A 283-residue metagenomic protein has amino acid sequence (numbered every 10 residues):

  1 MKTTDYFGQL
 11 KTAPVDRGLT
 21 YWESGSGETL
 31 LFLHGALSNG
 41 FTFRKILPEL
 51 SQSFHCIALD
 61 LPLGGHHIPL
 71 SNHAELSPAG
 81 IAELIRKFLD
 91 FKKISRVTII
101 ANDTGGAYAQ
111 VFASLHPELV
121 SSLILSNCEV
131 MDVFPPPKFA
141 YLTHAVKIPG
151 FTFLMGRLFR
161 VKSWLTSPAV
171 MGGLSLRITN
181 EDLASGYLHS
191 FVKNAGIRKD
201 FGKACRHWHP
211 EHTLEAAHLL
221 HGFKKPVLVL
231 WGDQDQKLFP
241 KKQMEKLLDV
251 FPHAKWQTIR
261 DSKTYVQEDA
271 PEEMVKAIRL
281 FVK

Functional and structural regions predicted by a protein language model:
D5-L10, L19-W22, F41, I57 (+4 more regions): Flexible "cap/lid" subdomain of the alpha/beta-hydrolase fold that forms the substrate-access gate
V15, G25-G27, K93: Short loop/turn positions at the edges of beta-strands in beta-sheet-rich folds
W22-H67: Conserved HGGG/HGGXW glycine-rich cap/lid loop of the alpha/beta-hydrolase fold
G27-T29, G105, M131, D235 (+1 more regions): Surface-exposed, flexible loop/turn segments at secondary-structure boundaries
A36, A101-D103: Conserved alpha/beta-hydrolase "nucleophile elbow" surrounding the catalytic nucleophile
E49, V250, E268: Conserved catalytic core of Hanks-type protein kinase domains
A254-K283: Catalytic active-site module of serine/aspartate enzymes centered on a nucleophile-bearing elbow/loop
